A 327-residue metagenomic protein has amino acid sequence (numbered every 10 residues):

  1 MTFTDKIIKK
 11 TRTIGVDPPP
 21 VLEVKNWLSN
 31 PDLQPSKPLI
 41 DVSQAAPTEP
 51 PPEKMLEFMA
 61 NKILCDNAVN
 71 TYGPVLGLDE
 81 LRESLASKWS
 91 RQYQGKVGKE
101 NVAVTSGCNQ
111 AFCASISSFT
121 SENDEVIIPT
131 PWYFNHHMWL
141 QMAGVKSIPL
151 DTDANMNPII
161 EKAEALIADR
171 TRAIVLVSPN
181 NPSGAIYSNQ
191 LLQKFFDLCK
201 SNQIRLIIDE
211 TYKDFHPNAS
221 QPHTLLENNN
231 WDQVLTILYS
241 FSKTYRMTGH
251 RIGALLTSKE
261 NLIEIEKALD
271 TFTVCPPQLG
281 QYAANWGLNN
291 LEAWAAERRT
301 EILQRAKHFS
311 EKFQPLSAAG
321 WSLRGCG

Functional and structural regions predicted by a protein language model:
T11-G107, A114, G287-N290: N-terminal small-domain helix-loop-helix segment of the aminotransferase-like
P35, A143, S201-N202: Helix C-cap/helix->beta junction micro-motif
A68-D197, D214-N218, P222-D232: Conserved core of the PLP fold type I
A173, R205-L206, T236: Hydrophobic "anchor" residues on beta-strands that sit immediately upstream of conserved functional sites
E210: Walker B catalytic acidic pair
E227-E264, P276-L279: Active-site PLP attachment segment
P276-E301: Structural motif of enzymes handling amino- and sulfur-group chemistry
N285, I302-S310, G320-G327: Conserved glycine-rich beta-strand-loop-beta hairpin in the small C-terminal domain of fold type I
